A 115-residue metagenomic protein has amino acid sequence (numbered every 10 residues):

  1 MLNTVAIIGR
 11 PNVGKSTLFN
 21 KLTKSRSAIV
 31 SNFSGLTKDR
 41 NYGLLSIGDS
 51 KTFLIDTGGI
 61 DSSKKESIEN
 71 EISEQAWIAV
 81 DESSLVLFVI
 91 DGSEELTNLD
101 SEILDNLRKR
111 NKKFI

Functional and structural regions predicted by a protein language model:
M1-E69, S73-V80: Conserved G1/Walker A P-loop phosphate-binding module
I47, E71-I115: Conserved C-terminal guanine-recognition region of P-loop GTPase G domains, centered on the G4
